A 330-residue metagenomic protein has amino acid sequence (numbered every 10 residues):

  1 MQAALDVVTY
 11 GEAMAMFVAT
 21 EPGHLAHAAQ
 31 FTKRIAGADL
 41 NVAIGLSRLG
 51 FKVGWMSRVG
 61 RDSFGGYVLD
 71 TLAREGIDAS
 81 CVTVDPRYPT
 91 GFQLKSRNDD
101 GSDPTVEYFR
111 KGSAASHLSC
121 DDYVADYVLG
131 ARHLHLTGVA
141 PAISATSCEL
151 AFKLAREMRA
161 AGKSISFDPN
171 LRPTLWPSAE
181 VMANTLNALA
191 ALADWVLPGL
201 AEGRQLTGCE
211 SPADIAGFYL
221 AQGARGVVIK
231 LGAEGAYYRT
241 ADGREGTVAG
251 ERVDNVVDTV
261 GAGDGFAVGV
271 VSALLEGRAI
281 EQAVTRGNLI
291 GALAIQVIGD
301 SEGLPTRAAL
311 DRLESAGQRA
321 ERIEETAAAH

Functional and structural regions predicted by a protein language model:
M1-D78, V256, E321-H330: Glycine-rich phosphate/adenosyl-contacting loop at the front of the ribokinase-like
M1-V8, R156-A160, G208-H330: Conserved phosphate-binding/catalytic region of the ribokinase-like
A13, P169, G265: Active-site metal-binding loops of divalent metal-dependent hydrolases
I44, F92-S96, G235-Y238: Short beta-strand scaffold segments in enzyme catalytic cores
L46, G199, G263: Short, conserved phosphate/pyrophosphate- and ester-handling motifs at nucleotide-, phospho-/glycolipid
K52-G138, D311-H330: Conserved N-terminal subdomain of the carbohydrate kinase-like
S63-I77, M182-L192, I215-A216, G246 (+1 more regions): Short, electropositive alpha-helical surface patch
H133, V139-F218, E234-A236: Conserved beta-alpha-beta core of the PfkB/ribokinase-like small-molecule kinase fold
